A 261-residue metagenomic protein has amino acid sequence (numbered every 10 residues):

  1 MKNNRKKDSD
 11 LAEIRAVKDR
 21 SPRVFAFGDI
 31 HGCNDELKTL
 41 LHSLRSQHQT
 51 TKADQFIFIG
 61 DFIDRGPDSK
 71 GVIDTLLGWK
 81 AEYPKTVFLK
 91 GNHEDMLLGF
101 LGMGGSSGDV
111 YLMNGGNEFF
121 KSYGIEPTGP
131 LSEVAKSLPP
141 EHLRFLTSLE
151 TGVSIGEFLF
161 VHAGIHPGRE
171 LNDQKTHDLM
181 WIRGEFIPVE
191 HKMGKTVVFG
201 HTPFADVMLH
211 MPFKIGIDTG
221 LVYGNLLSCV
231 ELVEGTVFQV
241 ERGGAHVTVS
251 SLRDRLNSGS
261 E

Functional and structural regions predicted by a protein language model:
M1-T39, V249, S258-E261: Short glycine- and acidic-rich boundary segments immediately preceding or forming the N-terminal edge of structured
A12-R20, H48-Q49, G78-A81, T151-S154 (+2 more regions): A short acidic-Thr-Gly-centered motif at the start of a beta-strand
V24, D54, T86, F158 (+1 more regions): Short, conserved active-site loop motifs that form the nucleotide-linked donor/cofactor pocket
F27, C33-D109, M113: Core catalytic region of metal-dependent phosphoesterases/phosphodiesterases, especially metallo-beta-lactamase-like
G28, I59-G60, G91, V161 (+2 more regions): Active-site flanking residues adjacent to catalytic metal/cofactor-binding acidic residues
H31-G32, D64, D95, I165 (+2 more regions): Short, glycine/acidic-enriched loop or turn micro-motifs at the edges of active sites
K38-T39, K70-G71, L101-G102, N172-D173 (+2 more regions): Short amphipathic alpha-helical segments
M113-L226, L232-T248, L252-L256: Acidic, His/Gly-enriched loop-helix segments that form or flank divalent-metal centers in metallo-dependent hydrolases
